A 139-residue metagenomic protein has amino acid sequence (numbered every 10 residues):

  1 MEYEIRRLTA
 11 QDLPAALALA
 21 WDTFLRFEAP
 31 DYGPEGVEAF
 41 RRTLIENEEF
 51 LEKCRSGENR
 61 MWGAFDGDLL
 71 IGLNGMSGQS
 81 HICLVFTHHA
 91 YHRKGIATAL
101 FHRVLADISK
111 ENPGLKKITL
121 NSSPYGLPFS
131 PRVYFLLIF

Functional and structural regions predicted by a protein language model:
M1-P14: Conserved N-terminal entry element of GNAT/NAT acetyltransferase domains
W21-E49: Conserved GNAT-fold acetyl-CoA-binding loop/helix
I45-G63: A short helix-loop-beta-strand connector motif used in the catalytic cores of GNAT acetyltransferases and, in some
G57-G72, S77: Conserved beta-hairpin
S77-A90: Conserved acetyl-CoA binding element of GNAT-fold acetyltransferases
T87, R93-A106: Conserved acetyl-CoA-binding loop-helix of GNAT-fold acetyltransferases
T98, P124-F139: Conserved active-site alpha-helix within GNAT-family acetyltransferase domains
I108-S123: Conserved GNAT acetyl-CoA-binding A-motif
